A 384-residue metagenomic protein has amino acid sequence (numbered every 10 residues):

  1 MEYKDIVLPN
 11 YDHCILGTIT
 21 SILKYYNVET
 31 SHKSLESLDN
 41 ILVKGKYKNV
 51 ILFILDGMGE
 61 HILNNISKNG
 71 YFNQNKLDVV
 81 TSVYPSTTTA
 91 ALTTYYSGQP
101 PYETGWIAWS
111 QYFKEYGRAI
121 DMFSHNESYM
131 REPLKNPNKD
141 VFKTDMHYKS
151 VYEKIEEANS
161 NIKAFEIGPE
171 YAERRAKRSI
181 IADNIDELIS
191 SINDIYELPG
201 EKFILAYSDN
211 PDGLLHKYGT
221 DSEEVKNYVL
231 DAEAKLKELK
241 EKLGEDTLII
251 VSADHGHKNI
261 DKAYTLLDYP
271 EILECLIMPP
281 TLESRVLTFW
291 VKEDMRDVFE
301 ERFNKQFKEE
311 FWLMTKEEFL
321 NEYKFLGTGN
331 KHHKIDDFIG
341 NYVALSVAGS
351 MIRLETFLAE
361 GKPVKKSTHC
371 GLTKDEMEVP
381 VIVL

Functional and structural regions predicted by a protein language model:
M1-L384: Feature captures the catalytic ectodomains and active-site-proximal regions of enzymes that hydrolyze or transfer
